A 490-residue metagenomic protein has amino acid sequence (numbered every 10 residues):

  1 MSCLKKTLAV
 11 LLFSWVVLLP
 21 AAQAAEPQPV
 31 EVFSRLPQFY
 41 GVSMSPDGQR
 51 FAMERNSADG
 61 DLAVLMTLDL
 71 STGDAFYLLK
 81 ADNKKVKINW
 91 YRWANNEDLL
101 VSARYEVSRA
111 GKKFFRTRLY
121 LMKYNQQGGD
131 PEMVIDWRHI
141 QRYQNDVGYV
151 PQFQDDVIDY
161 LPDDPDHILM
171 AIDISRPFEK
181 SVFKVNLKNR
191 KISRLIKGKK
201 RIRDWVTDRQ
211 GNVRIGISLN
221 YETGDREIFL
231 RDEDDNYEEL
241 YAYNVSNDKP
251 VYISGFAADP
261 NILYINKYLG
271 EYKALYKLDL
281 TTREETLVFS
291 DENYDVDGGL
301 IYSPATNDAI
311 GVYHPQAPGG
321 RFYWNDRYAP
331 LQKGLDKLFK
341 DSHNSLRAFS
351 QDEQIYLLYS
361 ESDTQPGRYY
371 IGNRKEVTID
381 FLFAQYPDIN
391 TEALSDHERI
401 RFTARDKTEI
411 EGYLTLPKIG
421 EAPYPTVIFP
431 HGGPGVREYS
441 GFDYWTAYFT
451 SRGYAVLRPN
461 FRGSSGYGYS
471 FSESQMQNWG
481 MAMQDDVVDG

Functional and structural regions predicted by a protein language model:
M1-L4: N-terminal secretory signal peptides that target proteins for export/translocation
A9-L18: Bacterial N-terminal signal peptides
P20, A24-Y356, D363-Q365: Beta-propeller folds
P29, D130, T378, Q385 (+3 more regions): Glycine-rich, flexible loop/turn motifs
N96, K375-E376, G433, R462: Solvent-exposed coil/turn segments that connect beta secondary-structure elements in extracytoplasmic/periplasmic
R203-V206, R321-I419, Y444-A447, S451-R452: Non-catalytic accessory segments flanking enzyme active sites
I265, G299, R321, Y359 (+4 more regions): Hydrophobic alpha-helical scaffolding
D388-G490: Cap/lid segment of the alpha/beta-hydrolase catalytic domain
